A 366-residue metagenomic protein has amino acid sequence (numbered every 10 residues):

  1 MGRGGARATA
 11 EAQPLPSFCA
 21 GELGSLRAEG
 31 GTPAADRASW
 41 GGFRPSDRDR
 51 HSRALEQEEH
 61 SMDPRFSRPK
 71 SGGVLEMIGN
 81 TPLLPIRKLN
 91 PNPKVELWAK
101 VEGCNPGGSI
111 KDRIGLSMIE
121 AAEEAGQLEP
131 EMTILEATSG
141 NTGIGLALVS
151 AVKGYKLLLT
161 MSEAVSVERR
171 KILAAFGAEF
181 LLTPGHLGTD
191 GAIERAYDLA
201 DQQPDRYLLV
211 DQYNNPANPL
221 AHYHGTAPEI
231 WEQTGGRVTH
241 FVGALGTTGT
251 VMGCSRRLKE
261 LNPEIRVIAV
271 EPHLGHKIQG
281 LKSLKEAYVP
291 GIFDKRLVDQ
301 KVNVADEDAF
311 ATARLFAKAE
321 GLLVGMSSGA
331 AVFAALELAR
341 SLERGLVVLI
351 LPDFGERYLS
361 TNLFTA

Functional and structural regions predicted by a protein language model:
M1-R48: Compositionally biased, low-complexity flexible segments
C19, G42-R44, R48-A366: PLP-dependent amino-acid enzyme catalytic core
